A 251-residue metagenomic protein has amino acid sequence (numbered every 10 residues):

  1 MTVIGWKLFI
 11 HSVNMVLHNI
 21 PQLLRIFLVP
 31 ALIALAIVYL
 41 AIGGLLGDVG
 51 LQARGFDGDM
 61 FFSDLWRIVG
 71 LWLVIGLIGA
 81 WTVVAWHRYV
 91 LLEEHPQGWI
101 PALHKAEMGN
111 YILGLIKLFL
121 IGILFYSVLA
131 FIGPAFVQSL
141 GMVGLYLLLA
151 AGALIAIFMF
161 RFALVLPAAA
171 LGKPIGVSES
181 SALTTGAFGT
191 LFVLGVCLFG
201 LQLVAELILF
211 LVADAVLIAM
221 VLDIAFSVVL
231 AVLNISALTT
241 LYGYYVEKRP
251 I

Functional and structural regions predicted by a protein language model:
M1-L46, A150-A219, D223, S227 (+2 more regions): Nonpolar helix-loop interface/hinge motif
M1-V13, R54-F61, L65, L73-A135 (+2 more regions): Membrane-interface segments at transmembrane-helix boundaries
R25, V29, I33, I37 (+10 more regions): Hydrophobic alpha-helical transmembrane segments of multipass integral membrane proteins, especially permease/channel
I33-G70: Membrane-anchoring/interfacial helices and their immediately flanking loops in integral membrane proteins
Q52-F62, L129-G133, L198, L209-F210 (+1 more regions): Short, surface-exposed, charge-dense and proline/glycine-enriched linear segments
S63-G79, G144-A156, D223, S227: Alpha-helical transmembrane segments
S63-R67, A102, S139-V143, A215-I218: Membrane-interfacial loop-to-transmembrane-helix junctions in polytopic alpha-helical membrane proteins
G133-L145, L149, F210-V216: Membrane interface segments of multi-pass transport proteins and intramembrane proteases
